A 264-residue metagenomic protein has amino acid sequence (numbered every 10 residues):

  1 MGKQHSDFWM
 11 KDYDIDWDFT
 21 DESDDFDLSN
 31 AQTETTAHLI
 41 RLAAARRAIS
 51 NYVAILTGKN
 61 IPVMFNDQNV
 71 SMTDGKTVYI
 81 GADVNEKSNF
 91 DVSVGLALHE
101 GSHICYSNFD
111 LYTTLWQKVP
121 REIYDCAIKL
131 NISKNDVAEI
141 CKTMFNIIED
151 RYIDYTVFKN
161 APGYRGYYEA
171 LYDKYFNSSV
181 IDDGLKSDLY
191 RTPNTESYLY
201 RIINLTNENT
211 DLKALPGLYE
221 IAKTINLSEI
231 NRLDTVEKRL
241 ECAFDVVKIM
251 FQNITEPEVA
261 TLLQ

Functional and structural regions predicted by a protein language model:
M1, Y198-Q264: Negatively charged
M1-Y190, Y200-K213: Basic/hydrophobic alpha-helical interface regions
